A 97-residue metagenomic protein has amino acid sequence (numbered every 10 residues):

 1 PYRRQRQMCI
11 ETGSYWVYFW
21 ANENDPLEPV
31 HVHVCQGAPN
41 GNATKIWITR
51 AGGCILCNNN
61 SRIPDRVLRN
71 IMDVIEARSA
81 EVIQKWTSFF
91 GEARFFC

Functional and structural regions predicted by a protein language model:
P1-C9: Single conserved hydrophobic/aromatic residue that forms the stacking wall/gate of nucleotide- or nucleobase-binding
M8-C9, V32-V34, I71, I75: Hydrophobic aliphatic residue packing
S14-W16: Charge-dense, helix-prone N-terminal extensions
W20: Conserved NTP-donor binding/palm subdomain of two-metal-ion nucleotidyltransferases/polymerases, i.e., the charged
N24-D65: A short, structured beta-strand/loop element
N58-C97: Well-ordered alpha/beta subsegment
